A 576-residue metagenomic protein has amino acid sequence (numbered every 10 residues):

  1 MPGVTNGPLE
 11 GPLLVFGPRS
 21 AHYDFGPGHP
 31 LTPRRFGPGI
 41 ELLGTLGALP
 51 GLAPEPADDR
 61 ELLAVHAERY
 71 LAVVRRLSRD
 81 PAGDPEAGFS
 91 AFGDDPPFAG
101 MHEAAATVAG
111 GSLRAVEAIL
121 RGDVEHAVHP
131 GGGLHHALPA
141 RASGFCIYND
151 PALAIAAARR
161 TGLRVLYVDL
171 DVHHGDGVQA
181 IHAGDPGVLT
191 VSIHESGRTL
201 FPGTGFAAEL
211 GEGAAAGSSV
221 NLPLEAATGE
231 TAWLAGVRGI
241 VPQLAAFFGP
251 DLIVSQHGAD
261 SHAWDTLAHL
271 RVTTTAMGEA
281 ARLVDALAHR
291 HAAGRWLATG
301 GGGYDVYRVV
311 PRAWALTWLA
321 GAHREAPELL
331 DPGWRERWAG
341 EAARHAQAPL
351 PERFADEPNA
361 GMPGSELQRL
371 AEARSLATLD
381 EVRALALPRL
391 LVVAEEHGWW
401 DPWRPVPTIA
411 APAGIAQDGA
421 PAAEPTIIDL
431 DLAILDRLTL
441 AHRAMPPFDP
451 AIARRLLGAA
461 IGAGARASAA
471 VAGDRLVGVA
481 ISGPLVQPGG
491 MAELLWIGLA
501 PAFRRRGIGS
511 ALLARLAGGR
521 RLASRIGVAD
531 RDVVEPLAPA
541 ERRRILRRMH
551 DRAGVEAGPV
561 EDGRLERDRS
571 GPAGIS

Functional and structural regions predicted by a protein language model:
P2-A64: N-terminal low-complexity, Ser/Thr- and acidic-residue-enriched intrinsically disordered segments
P2-V15, A21, V74-D418: A general "terminal functional-core" signal
G132, A469, R475-P484, E493 (+1 more regions): Conserved beta-strand in the GNAT
Q417-I452, A469, E561: Short amphipathic alpha-helix that is part of the acyltransferase structural core
R443-A472, I481: Active-site rim helix/loop that mediates acceptor-substrate recognition in acyltransferases
I497-R504, D530: A short, internal acetyl-CoA/4′-phosphopantetheine-binding micro-motif in the GNAT/acyltransferase core
R505-G519: Conserved acetyl-CoA-binding loop-helix of GNAT-fold acetyltransferases
G519-E541: Conserved GNAT acetyl-CoA-binding A-motif
